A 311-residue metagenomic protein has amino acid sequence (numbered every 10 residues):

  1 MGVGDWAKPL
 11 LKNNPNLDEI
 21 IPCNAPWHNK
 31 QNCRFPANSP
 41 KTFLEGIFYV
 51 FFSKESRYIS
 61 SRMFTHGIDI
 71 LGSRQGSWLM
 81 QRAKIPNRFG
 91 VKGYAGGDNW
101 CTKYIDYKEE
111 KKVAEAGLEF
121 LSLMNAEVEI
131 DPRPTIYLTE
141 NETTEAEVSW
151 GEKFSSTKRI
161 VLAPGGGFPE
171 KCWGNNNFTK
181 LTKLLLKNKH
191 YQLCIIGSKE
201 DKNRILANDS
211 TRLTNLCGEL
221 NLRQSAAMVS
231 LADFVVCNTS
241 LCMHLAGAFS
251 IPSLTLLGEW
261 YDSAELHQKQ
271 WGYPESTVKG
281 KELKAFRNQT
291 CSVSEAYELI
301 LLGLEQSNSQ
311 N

Functional and structural regions predicted by a protein language model:
M1-N311: Catalytic machinery of carbohydrate-active enzymes, primarily nucleotide-sugar-dependent glycosyltransferases
